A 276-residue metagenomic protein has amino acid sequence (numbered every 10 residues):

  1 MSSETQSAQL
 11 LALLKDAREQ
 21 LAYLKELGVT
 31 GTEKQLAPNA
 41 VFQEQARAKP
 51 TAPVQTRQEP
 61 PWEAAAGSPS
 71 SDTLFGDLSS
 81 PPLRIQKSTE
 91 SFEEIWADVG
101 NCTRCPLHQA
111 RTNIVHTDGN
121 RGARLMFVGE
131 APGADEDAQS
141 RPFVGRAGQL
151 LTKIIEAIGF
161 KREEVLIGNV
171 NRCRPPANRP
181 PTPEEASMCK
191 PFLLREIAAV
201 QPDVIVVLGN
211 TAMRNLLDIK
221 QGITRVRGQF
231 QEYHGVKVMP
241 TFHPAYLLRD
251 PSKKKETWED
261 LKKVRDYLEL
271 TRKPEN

Functional and structural regions predicted by a protein language model:
M1-E26, G31-K34: Non-catalytic accessory regions outside enzyme or core folds
K15, E26, T30, A37-N276: A polyanion-binding, active-site-adjacent surface
